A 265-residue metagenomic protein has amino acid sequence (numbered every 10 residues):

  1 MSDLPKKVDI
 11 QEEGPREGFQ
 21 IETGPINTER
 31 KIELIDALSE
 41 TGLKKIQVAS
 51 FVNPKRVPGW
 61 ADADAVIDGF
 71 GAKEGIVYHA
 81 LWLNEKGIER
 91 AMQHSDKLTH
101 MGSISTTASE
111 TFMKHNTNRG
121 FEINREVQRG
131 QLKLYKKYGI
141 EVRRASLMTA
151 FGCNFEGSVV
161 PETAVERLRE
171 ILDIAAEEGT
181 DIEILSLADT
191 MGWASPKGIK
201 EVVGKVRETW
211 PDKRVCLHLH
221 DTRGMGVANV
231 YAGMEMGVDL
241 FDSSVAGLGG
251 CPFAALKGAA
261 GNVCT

Functional and structural regions predicted by a protein language model:
M1-K86, R90: N-terminal capping/small domains of soluble enzymes
S2-T23, M101-N116, V142-E156, G204-D212: N-terminal small/glycine-rich loop or linker at the start of catalytic domains across soluble metabolic enzymes
D9-E17, K44-V48, I76-L81, H100-I104 (+4 more regions): Hydrophobic faces of well-ordered beta-strands that scaffold small-molecule active sites in alpha/beta enzyme cores
E12-I32, V77-E85, M113-E122, A150-V165 (+1 more regions): Active-site mouth loops of central-metabolism enzymes
K44-G69, I104-N118, T149-E156, I184-P196 (+1 more regions): Glycine-rich, proline-tolerant flexible connector loops at the mouths of alpha/beta enzymes
R56-A80, I123-Y138, V165-D173, G198-L217 (+1 more regions): Alpha-helix-loop-beta-strand connector modules within alpha/beta enzyme cores
T107-I174, E178-E183, A188-T190: Conserved anion-binding
A188-T265: Catalytic alpha/beta core domains of metabolic enzymes, predominantly
